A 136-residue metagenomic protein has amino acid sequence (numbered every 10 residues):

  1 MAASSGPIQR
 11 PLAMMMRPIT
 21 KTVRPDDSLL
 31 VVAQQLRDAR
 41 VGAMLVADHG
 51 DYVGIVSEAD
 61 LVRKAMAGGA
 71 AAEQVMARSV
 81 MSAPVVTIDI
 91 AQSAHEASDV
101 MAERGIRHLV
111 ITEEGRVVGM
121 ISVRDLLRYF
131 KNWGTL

Functional and structural regions predicted by a protein language model:
M1-L136: Tandem CBS (Cystathionine beta-synthase) repeat/Bateman regulatory domains
